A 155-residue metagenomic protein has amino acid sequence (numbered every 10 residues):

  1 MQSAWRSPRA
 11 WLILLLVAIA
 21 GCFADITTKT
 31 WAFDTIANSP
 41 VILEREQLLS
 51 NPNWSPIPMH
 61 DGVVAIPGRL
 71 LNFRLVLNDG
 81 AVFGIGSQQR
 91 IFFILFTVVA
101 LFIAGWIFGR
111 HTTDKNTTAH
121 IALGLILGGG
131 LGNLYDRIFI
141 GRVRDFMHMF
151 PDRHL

Functional and structural regions predicted by a protein language model:
M1-L155: Alpha-helical transmembrane bundles and membrane-interface segments of multipass inner-membrane proteins
